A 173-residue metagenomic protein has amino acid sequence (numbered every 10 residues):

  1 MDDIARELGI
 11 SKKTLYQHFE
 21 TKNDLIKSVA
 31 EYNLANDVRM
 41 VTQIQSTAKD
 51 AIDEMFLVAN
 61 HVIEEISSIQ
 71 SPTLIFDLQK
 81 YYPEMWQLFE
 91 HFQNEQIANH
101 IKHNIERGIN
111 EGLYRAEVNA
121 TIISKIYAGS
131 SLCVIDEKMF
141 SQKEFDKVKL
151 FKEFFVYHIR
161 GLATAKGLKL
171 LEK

Functional and structural regions predicted by a protein language model:
M1-V29: Helix-turn-helix
I4, V29-N33, D37, I101: Generic hydrophobic, amphipathic alpha-helix propensity
S28, Y32, T42-Q70, S124-Y127 (+1 more regions): Hydrophobic alpha-helical connector segments
N36, E65-P72, N104, G108 (+3 more regions): A short secondary-structure junction motif
I44, T73-D77, V134, K138-S141: Secondary-structure edge/capping motif, primarily at the C-terminal ends of alpha-helices and the immediately following
S67-K102, N110-L113, I122: Short secondary-structure transition hinges
H103-R107, E111, E144-K173: C-terminal peripheral helix-coil segments that are non-catalytic and often amphipathic
A116-E137, K147-G161: Hydrophobic alpha-helical segments that form the core of small-molecule binding pockets and/or dimer interfaces
